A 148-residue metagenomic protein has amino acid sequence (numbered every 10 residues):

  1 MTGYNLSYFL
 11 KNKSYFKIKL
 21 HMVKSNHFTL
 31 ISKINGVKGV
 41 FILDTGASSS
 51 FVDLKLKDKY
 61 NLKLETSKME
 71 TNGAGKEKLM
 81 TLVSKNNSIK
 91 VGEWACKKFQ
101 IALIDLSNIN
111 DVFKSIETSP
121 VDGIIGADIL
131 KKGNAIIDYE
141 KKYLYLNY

Functional and structural regions predicted by a protein language model:
M1-Y148: Pepsin/retropepsin-fold aspartyl endopeptidases
